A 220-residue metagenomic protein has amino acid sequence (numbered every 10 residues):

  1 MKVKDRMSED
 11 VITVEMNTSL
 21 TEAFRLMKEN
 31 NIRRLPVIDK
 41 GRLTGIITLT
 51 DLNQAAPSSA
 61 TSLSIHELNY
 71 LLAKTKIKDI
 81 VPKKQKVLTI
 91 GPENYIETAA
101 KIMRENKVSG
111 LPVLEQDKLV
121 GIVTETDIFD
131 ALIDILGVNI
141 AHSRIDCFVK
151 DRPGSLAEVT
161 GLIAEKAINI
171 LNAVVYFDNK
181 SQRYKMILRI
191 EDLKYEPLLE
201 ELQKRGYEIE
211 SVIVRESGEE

Functional and structural regions predicted by a protein language model:
M1-D10, L49-V87, I96-R104, T124-T160 (+3 more regions): Tandem CBS (Bateman) regulatory domains
M1-L52: Basic, Lys/Arg-rich alpha-helical nucleic-acid-recognition elements, primarily the DNA-binding modules of transcription
M27, L35-D51, M103-N106, L111-T126: A glycine-centered beta-loop-beta connector
L43, F177-Y184, I213-E220: Short proline/glycine- and acidic-rich turn/helix-capping motifs at secondary-structure junctions
Y184-D192: Short basic, glycine-rich beta-strand/loop surfaces that mediate nucleic-acid
